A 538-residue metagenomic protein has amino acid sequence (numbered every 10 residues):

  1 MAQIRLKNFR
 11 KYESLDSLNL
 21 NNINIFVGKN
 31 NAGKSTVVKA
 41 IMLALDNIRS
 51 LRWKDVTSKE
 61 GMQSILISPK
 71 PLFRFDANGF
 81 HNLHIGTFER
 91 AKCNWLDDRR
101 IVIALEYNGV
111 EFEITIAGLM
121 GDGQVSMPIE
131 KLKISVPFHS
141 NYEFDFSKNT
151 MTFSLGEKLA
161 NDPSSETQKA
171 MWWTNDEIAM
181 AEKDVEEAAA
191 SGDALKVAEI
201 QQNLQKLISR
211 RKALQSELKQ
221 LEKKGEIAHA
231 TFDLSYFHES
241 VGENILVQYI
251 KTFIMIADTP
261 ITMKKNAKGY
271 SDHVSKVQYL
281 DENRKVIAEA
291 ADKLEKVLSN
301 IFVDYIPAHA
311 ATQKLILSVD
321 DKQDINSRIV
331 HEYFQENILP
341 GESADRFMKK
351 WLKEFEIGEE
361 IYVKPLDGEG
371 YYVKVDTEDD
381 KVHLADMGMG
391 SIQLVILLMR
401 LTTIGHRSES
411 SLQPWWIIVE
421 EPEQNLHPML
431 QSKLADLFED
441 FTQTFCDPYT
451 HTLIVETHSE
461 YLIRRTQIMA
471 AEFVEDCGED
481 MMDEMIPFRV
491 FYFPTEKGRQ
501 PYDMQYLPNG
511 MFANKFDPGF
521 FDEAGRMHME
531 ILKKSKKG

Functional and structural regions predicted by a protein language model:
M1-A91, V102-I103, G341-E523, M527: Switch/communication elements of ASCE P-loop NTPase nucleotide-binding domains
M1-S299, A470-D483, F491-Y492, K537-G538: P-loop NTPase switch/coupling surface
Q3, Q63, Q124, Q168 (+16 more regions): Residue-identity detector for glutamine
E111-E113, K314, G498: Residue-level signal for secondary-structure boundary sites
K133, Y305, I396: Short hydrophobic beta-strand segments that form the core of ligand-binding sensory/regulatory domains
K133-E143, R328-L339, P518-G519, E523: Short, cationic low-complexity segments
V185-Q201, Q205, S209-K212, S216-K223 (+6 more regions): Extended helical coiled-coil dimerization/tether regions that scaffold and oligomerize large DNA-maintenance assemblies
H528-G538: A cross-taxonomic marker for long C-terminal extensions/tails that follow the last structured domain
